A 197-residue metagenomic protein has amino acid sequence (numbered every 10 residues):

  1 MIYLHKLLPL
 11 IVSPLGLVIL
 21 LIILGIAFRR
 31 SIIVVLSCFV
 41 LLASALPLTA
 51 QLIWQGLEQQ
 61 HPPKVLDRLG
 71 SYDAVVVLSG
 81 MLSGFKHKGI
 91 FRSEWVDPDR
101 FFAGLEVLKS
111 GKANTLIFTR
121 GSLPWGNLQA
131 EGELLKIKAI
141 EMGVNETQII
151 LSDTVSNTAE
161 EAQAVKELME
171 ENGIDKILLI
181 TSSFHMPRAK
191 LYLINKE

Functional and structural regions predicted by a protein language model:
M1-A27: Membrane-embedded alpha-helical segments of integral membrane proteins
L8, P14, V18, L42 (+3 more regions): Non-transmembrane, interaction-prone segments in cytosolic or luminal domains
F28-I32, K112-A113: Short glycine/proline-enriched coil/turn segments at helix->beta-strand junctions
I32-P47: Hydrophobic membrane-insertion alpha-helices, especially the h-region of bacterial N-terminal signal peptides
P47-E197: A structural signal for short, hydrophobic/glycine-enriched beta-strand patches
